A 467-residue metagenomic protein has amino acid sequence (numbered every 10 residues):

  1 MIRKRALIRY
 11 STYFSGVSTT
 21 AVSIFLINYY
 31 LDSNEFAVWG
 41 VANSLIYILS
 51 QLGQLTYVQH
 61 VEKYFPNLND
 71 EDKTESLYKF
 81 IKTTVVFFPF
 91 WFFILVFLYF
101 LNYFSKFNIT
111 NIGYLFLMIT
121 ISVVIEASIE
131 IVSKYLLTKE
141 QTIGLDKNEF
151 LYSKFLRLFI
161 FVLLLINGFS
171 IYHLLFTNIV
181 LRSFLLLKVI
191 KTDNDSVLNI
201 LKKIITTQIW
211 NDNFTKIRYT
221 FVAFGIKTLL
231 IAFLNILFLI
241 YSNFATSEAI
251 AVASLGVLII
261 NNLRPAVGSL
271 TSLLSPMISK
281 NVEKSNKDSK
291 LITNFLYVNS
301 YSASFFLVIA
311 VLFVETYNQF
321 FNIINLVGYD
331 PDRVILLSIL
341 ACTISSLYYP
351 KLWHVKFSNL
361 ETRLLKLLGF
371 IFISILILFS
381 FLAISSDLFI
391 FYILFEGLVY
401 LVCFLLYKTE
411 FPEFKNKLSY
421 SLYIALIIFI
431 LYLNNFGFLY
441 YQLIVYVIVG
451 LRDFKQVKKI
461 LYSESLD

Functional and structural regions predicted by a protein language model:
I2-E62, V96-L98, M118, S122 (+4 more regions): Signature of the first transmembrane helix
R5-V17, A42, Y47, Q51-N102 (+3 more regions): Membrane-water interface segments that mark the loop-to-transmembrane alpha-helix transition
A21, I81-N108, V162-N167, T293-S346 (+1 more regions): Alpha-helical transmembrane segments of multi-pass membrane transport and lipid-handling proteins
N28-V38, G113, K139-G144, F155-L186 (+4 more regions): Membrane-interface helix-loop junctions in multi-pass transport and translocation proteins
G53-D70, L137-T138, G256, I260-N286 (+2 more regions): Helix-loop junctions and terminal segments of transmembrane helices in multi-pass membrane transport/translocation
T84-G225: Hydrophobic transmembrane helix module of multi-pass membrane transport proteins
V124-E149, L337-G369, Y407-F414: Membrane-interface junctions at transmembrane-helix termini in multi-pass inner-membrane proteins
L198-K202, F414-L418, I430-D467: Membrane-proximal transmembrane or re-entrant/amphipathic helices at the cytosolic face
